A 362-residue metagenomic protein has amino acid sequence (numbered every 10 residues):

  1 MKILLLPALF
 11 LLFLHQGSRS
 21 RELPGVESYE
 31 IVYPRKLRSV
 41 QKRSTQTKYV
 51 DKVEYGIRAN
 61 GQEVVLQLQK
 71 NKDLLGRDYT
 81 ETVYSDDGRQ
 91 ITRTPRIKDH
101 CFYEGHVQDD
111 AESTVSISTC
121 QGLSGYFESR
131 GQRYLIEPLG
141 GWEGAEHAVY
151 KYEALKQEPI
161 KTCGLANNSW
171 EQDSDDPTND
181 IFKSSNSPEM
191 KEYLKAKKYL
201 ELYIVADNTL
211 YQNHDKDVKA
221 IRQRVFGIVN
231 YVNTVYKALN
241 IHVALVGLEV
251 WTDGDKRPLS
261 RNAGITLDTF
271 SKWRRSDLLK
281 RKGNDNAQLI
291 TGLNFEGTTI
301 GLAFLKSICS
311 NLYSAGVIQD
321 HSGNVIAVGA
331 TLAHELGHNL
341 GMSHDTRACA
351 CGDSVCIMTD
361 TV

Functional and structural regions predicted by a protein language model:
K2-S20: Cleavable N-terminal signal peptides of Sec/SRP-targeted secreted and luminal proteins
G17-N208, H242, L259: Propeptide (latency) domains of metzincin metalloproteases
S113-T114, L210-N213, W251-G254, F295-T298 (+1 more regions): Eukaryotic short linear interaction motifs
E189-E192, I204-T209, V246, I265-S343: Active-site-proximal segment of zinc-dependent metalloprotease catalytic domains
L210, D215-G247, R274: Zn2+-dependent metallopeptidase catalytic core
K237-T266: Segments that shape or occlude catalytic/ligand-binding pockets
L239, L336-C351: Catalytic Zn2+-binding segment of zinc metalloproteases
V355-V362: Post-HExxH zinc-binding segment in Zn-dependent metallohydrolases
